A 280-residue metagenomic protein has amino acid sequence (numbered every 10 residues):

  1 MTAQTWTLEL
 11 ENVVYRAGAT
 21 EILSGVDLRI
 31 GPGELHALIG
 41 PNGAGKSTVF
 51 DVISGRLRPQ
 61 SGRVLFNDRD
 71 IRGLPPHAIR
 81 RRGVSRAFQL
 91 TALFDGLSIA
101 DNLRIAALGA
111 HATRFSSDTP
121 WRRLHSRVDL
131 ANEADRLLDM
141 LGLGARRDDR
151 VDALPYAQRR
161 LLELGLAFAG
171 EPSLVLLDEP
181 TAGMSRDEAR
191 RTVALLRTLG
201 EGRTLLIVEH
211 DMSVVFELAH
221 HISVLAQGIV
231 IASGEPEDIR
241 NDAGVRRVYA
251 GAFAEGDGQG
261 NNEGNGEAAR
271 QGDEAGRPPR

Functional and structural regions predicted by a protein language model:
T2-G258, R270-R280: Glycine-rich phosphate-binding loops of nucleotide-dependent enzymes
N262, A268-A269: Intrinsically disordered, low-complexity tandem-repeat regions
